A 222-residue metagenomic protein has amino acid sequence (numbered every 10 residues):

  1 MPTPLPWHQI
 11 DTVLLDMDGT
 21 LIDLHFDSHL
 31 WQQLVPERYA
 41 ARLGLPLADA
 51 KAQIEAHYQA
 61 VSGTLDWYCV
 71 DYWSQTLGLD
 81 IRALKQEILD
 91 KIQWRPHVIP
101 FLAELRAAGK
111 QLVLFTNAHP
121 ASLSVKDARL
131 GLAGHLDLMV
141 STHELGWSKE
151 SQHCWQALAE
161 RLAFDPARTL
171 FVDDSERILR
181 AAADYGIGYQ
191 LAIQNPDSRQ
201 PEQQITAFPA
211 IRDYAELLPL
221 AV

Functional and structural regions predicted by a protein language model:
M1-D11, A103, H119-P120, S124-V222: Asp-based, Mg2+/Mn2+-dependent phosphohydrolase catalytic module
T3-P100, H119-A121: N-terminal helical cap/lid subdomain that shapes the substrate entry/recognition surface in HAD-like hydrolases
L45-L47, Y72-Q75, R106-G109, D137 (+2 more regions): Short, intrinsically disordered/low-complexity patches at protein termini and at juxtamembrane boundaries
H97-G109: Catalytic-core regions built around general acid/base machinery
T116: Conserved phosphate-coupling serine/threonine residues in phosphotransfer and NTP-handling enzymes
